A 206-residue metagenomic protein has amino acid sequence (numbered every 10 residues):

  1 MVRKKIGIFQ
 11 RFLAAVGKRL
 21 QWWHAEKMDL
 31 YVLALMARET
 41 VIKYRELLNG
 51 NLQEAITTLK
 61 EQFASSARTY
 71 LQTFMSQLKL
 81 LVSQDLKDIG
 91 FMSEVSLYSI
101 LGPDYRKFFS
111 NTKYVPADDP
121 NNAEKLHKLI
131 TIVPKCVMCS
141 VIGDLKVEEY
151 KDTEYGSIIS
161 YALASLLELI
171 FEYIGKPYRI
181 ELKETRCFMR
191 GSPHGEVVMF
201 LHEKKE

Functional and structural regions predicted by a protein language model:
M1-I158, Y173-L182, R186-H194, H202-E206: N-terminal accessory segment detector
S157-L167: A conserved amphipathic terminal alpha-helix motif
I170: Active-site or metal-binding loop neighborhoods of secreted/extracellular toxin and effector enzymes
